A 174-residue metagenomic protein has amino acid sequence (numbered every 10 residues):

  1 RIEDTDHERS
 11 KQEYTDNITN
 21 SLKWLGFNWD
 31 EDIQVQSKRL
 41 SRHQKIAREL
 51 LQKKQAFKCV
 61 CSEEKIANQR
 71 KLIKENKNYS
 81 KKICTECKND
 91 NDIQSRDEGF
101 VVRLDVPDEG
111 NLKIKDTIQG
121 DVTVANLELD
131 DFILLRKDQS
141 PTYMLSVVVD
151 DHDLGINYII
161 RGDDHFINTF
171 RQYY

Functional and structural regions predicted by a protein language model:
R1-E75, I167-Y174: N-terminal Rossmann-like or analogous alpha/beta NTP/dinucleotide-binding catalytic cores that position adenine
Q36, K53, F57-Y174: Active-site cores that bind ATP or allylic diphosphates and position pyrophosphate for catalysis
